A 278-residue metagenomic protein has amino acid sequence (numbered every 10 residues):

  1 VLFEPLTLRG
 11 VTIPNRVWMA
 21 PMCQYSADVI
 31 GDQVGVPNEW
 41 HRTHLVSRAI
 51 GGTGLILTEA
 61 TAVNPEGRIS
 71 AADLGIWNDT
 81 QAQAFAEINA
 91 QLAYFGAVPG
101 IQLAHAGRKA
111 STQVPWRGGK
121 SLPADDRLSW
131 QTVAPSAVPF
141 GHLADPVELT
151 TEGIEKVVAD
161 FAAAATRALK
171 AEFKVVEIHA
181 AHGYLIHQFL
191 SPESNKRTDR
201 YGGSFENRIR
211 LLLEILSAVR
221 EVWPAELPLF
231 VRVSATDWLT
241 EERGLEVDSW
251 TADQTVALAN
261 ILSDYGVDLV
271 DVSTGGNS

Functional and structural regions predicted by a protein language model:
V1-S278: Flavin-dependent oxidoreductase catalytic cores
